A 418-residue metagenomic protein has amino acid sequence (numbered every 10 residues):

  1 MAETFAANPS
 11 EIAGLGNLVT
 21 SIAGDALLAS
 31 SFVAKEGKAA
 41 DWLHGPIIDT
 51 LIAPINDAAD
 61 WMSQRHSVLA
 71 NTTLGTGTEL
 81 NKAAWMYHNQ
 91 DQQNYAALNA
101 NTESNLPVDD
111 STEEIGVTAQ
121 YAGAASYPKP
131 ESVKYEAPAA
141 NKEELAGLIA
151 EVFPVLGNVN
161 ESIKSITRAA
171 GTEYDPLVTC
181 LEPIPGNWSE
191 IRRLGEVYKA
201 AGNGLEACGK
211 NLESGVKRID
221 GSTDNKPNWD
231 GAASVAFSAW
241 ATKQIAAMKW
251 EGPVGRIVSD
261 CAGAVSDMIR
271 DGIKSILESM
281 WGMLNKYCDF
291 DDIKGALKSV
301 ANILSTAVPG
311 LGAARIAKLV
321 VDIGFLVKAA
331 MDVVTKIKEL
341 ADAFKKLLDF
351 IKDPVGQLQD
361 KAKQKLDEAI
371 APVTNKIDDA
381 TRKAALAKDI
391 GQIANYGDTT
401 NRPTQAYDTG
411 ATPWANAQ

Functional and structural regions predicted by a protein language model:
M1-G282, D342, D349, D360-Q418: N-terminal secretion-targeting helices of virulence/extracellular proteins, encompassing both classical Sec signal
G186-N187, A329, K336-E339, A343-K346 (+1 more regions): Perimembrane helix-loop junctions in membrane proteins
T242-A341: Extended amphipathic alpha-helical segments with heptad-repeat/coiled-coil character used for oligomerization, fusion
